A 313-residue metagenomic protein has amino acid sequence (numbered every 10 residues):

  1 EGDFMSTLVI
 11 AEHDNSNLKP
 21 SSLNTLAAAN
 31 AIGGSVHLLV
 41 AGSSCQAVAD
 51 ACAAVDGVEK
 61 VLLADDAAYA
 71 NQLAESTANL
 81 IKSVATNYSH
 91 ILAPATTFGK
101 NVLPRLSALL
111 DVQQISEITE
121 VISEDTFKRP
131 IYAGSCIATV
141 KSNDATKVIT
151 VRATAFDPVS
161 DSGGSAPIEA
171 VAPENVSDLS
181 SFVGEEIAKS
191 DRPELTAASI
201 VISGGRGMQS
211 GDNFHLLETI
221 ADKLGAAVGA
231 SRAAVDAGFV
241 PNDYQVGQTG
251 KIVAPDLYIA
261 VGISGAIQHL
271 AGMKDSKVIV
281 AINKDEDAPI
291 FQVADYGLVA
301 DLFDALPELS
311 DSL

Functional and structural regions predicted by a protein language model:
E1-L313: N-terminal glycine-rich FAD/FM-binding segment characteristic of electron-transfer flavoproteins
